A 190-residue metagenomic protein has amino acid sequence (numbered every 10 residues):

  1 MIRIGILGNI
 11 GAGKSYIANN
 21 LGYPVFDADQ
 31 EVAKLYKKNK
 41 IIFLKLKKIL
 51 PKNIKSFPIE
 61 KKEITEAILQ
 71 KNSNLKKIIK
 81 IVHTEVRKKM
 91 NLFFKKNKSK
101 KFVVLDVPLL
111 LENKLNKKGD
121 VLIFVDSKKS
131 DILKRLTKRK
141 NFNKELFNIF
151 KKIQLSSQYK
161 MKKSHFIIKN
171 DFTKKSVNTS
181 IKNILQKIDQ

Functional and structural regions predicted by a protein language model:
I4-I6: Hydrophobic anchor at the beta1->P-loop junction of P-loop NTPases
N9: P-loop (Walker A) phosphate-binding loop of NTP-binding proteins
A12: ATP-binding Walker
S15: Walker A/P-loop
A33-S99: ATP-dependent small-molecule kinase phosphotransfer cores that center on conserved nucleotide phosphate-binding segments
K89-N97, F102-R139: ATP-dependent NMP and nucleoside kinases share a basic, alpha-helical "lid"
K162-S176: Phosphate-binding beta-loop-alpha motif at adenosine-nucleotide cofactor sites
